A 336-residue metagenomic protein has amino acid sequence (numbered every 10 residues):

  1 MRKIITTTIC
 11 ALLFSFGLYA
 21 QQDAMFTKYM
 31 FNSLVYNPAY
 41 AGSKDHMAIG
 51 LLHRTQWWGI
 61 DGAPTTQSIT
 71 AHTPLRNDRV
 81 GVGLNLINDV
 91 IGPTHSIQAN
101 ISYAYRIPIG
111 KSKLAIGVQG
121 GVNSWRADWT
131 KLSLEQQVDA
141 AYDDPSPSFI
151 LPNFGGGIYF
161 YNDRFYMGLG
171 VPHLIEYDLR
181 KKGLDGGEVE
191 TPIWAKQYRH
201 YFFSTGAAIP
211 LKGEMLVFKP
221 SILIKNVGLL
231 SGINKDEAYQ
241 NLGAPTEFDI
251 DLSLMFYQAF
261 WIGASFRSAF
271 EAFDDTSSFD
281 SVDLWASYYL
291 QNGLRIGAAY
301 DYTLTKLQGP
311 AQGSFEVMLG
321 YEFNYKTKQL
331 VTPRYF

Functional and structural regions predicted by a protein language model:
M1, A20-Q21: Absolute protein N-terminus
M1-I4, I109-G110: Positively charged n-region of N-terminal signal peptides that target proteins for export
I4-I5, S221: Residue-level detector of intrinsically disordered/flexible regions characterized by low predicted structural confidence
I5-T6, M25: Generic early N-terminus positional signal peaking at residue ~5-7
T7-G17: Bacterial N-terminal signal peptides
Q21-F336: Subset of outer-membrane beta-barrel
